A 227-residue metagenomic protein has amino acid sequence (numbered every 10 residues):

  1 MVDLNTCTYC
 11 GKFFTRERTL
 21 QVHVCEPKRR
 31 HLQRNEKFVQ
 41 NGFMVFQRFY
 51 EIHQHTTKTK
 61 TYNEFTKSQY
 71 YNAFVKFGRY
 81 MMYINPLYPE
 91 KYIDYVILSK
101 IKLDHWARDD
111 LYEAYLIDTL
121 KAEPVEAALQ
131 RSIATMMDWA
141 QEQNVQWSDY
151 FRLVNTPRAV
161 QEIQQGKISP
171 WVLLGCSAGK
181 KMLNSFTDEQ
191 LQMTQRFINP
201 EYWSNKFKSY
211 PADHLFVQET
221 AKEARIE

Functional and structural regions predicted by a protein language model:
M1-F43: C-terminal recognition-helix end and immediately following basic linker of small zinc-binding "finger" domains
E17, F43-F46, F74, G78 (+11 more regions): Intrinsically disordered, low-complexity regions
T19, L32-R34, P86-E90, S148: Short, solvent-exposed secondary-structure capping/transition elements
V22, E26, M44, R48-H55 (+9 more regions): Charged/polar, solvent-exposed surface patches and flexible loops
L32-K76: Charged, amphipathic alpha-helical linkers/stalks
T59-A140: Extended alpha-helical scaffolding regions
W147-E227: Charge-dense, extended regions
